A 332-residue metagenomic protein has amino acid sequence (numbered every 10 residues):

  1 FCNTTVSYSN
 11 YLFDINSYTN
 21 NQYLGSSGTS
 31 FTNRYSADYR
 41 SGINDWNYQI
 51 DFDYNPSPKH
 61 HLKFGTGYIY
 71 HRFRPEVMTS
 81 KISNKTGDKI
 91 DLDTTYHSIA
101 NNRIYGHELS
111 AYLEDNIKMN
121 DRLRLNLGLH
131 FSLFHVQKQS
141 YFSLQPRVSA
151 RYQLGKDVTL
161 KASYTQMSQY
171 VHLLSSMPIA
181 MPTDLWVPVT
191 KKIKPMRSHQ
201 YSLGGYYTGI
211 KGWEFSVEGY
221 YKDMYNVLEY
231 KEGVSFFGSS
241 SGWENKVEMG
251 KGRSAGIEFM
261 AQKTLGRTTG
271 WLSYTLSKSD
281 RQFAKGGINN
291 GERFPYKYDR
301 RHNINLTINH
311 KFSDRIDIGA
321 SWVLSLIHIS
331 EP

Functional and structural regions predicted by a protein language model:
F1, N55-K59, N120-R124, Q153-D157 (+6 more regions): Outer-membrane beta-barrel channels and translocator barrels
F1-Q137, S216, T264, W271: Face-selective signature of the C-terminal outer-membrane beta-barrel domain
Y8-L12, Y68-R74, L129-H135, Y164-Y170 (+5 more regions): Transmembrane beta-strands of outer-membrane beta-barrel pores
L12-D14, K138, Y152, K156-Y201 (+3 more regions): Surface-exposed extracellular loop regions of Gram-negative outer-membrane beta-barrel proteins, predominantly
D14-G25, T29-F31, P75-S83, Q137-L144 (+6 more regions): Outer-membrane beta-barrel translocator domains and adjoining extracellular loop/strand segments of Gram-negative
S36, S41, D45-Q49, A100 (+4 more regions): Outer membrane beta-barrel strand-and-loop segments of large Gram-negative receptors, especially TonB-dependent
Y48-Y54, A111-I117, V148-Y152, L203-Y207 (+4 more regions): Residues on the lipid-exposed face of transmembrane beta-strands in outer-membrane beta-barrel proteins
D121, Y221-D223, S241-L326: Gram-negative outer-membrane beta-barrel transporters
